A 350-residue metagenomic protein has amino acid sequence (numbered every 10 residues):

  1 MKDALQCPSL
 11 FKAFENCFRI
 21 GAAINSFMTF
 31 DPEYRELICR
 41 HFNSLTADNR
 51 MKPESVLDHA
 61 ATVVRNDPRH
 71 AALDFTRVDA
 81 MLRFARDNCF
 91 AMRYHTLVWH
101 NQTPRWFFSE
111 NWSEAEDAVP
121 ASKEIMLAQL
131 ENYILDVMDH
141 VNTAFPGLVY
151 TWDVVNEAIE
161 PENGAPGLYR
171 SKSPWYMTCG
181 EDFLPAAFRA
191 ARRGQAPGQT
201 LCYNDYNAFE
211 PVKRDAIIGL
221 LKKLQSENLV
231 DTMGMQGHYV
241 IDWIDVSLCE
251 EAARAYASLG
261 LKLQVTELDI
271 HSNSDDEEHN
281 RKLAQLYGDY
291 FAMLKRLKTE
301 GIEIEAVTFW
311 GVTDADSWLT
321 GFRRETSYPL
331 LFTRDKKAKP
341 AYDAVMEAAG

Functional and structural regions predicted by a protein language model:
M1-S44, D48-R50: Boundary/entry segment of secreted carbohydrate-active catalytic domains
D3-P8, L57, H140-T143, G147 (+4 more regions): Aromatic-rich peripheral "rim/lid" segments of glycoside hydrolase catalytic domains that contact and position glycan
L5-E15, L82-R86, F188-A196, Q225 (+1 more regions): Surface-exposed amphipathic alpha-helices with a cationic face
A23-E33, E54-L57, R69-T76, I159-P166 (+4 more regions): Acidic-and-aromatic substrate-binding clefts and catalytic sites of carbohydrate-active enzymes
I24-F27, T96-N101, D153-V155, T308-T313: Short, solvent-exposed turn/loop segments enriched in Gly/Ser/Thr/Pro and often Arg
S26-R40, E131-H140, P211-L224, Y287-L294: Short, acidic/polar
R40, S44-A61, P68-C202, Y206-A208 (+2 more regions): Substrate-binding cleft and catalytic face of glycoside hydrolase catalytic domains, especially the flexible beta-alpha
F42-R50, Y150, N156, Q199-D205 (+2 more regions): Aromatic- and acid-rich polysaccharide-binding/catalytic face of secreted or lumenal carbohydrate-active enzymes
